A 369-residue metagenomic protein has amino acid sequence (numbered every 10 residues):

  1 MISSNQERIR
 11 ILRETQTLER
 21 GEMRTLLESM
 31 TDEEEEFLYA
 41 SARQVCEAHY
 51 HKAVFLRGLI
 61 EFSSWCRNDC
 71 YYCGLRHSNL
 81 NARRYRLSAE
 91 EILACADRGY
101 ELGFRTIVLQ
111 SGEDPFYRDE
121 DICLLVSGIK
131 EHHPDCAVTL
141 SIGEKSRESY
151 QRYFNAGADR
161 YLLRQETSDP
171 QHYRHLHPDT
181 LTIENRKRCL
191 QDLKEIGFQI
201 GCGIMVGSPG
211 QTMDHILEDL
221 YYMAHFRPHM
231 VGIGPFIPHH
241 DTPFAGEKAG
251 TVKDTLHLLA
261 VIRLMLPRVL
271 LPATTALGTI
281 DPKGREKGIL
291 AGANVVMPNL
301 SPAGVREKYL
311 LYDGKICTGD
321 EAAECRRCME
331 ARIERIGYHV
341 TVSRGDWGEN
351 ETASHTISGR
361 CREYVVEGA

Functional and structural regions predicted by a protein language model:
M1-T31, Y100, R227-A369: Auxiliary Fe-S-binding modules of radical SAM enzymes
T17-V54: An N-cap/entry alpha-helix motif that binds or orients negatively charged groups
A42, C70, L109, L163 (+4 more regions): Conserved, mostly hydrophobic/aromatic
A48-E91: Canonical Radical SAM [4Fe-4S] cluster-binding loop centered on the CxxxCxxC motif and its immediate flanking residues
G58, A96, C123-S127, Y150 (+6 more regions): Generic structural signal for well-ordered alpha-helices, preferentially at hydrophobic/aromatic core positions
I60-F62, E113-P115, I142-S146, T167-D169 (+5 more regions): Active-site-proximal loop/turn and secondary-structure-junction residues that shape catalytic pockets, frequently
H77-I92, G99-E120, L125-V126, K130-L190 (+2 more regions): Core AdoMet radical
S146-Y153, P209-M223, T279-L290: Catalytic cores of alpha/beta
